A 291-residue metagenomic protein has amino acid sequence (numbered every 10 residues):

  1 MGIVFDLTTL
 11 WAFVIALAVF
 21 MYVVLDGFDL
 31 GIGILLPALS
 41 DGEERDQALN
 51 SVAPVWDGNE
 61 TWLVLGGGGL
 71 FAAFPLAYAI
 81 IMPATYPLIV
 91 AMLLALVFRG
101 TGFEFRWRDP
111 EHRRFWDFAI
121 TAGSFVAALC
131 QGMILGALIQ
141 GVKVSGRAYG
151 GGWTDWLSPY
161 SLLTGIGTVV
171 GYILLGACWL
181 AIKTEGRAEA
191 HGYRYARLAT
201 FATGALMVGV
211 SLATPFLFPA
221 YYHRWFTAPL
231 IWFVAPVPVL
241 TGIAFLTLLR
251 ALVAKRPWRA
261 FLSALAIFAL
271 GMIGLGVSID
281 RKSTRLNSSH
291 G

Functional and structural regions predicted by a protein language model:
M1-F13, F71-T85, I139-P159: Helix-coil boundary and interhelical linker segments in multi-pass alpha-helical membrane proteins
G2-G58, V64-G67: N-terminal signal-anchor module of multipass membrane proteins
W11-Y22, M82-L94, T121-F125, D155-V169: Alpha-helical transmembrane segments
D29, L175, I279: Divalent metal-coordination and catalytic microenvironments
V55-V126, S145, R224-W232: Membrane-interface helix-loop-helix modules in multi-pass inner-membrane proteins
F105-P257, G274: Long, contiguous internal "core" modules enriched in hydrophobic/ aromatic residues
F261-A269: Central hydrophobic cores of alpha-helical transmembrane segments in multi-pass integral membrane proteins
L286-G291: Single conserved hydrophobic/aromatic residue that forms the stacking wall/gate of nucleotide- or nucleobase-binding
